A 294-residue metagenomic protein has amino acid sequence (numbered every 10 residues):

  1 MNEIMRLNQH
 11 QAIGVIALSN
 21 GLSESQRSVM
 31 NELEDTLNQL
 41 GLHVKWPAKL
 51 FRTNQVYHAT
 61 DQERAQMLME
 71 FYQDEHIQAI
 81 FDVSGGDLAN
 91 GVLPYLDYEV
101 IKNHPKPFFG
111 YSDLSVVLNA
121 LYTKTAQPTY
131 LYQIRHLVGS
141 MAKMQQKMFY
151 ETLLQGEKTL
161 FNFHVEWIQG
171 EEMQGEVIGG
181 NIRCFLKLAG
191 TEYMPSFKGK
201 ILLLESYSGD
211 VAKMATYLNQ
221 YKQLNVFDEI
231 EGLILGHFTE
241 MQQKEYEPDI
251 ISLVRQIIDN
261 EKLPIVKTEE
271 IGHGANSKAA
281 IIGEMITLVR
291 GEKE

Functional and structural regions predicted by a protein language model:
M1-H76: ATP/NTP phosphate-donor binding region
V15, I80, D113, F185 (+2 more regions): Buried hydrophobic positions in well-ordered alpha/beta secondary-structure cores of metabolic enzymes
V29-M30, D61-A65, T216-Y221, E247-R255: Charged helix-capping and loop-helix junction motifs
W46-P47, G110, E231-H237: Short internal beta-strands
Y57-F163, W167-I168: Active-site histidine-anchored catalytic micro-motif
Q146-N219: ATP/pyrophosphate-binding catalytic subdomain of soluble kinases
L202-L203, Y207-S208, I234-Q243: Glycine-rich phosphate/diphosphate-binding loops and the adjacent beta-loop-alpha structural elements that coordinate
E240-E294: ATP/nucleoside-binding phosphotransfer catalytic cores, i.e., glycine-rich phosphate-binding loops
